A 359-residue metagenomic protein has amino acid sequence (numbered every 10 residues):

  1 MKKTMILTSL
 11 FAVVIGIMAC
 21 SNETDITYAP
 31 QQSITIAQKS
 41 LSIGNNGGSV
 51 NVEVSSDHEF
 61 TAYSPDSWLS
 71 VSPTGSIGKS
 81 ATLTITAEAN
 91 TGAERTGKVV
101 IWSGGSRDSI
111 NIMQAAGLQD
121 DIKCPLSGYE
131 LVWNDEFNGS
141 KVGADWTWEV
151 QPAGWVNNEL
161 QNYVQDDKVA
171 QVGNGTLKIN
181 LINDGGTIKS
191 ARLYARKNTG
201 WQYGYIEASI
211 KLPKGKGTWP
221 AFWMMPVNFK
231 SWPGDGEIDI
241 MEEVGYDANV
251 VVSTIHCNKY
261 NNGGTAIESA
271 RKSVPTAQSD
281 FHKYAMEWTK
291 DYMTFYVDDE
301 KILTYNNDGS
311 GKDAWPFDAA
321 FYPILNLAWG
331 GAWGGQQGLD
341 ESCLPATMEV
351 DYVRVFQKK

Functional and structural regions predicted by a protein language model:
T4-M5, S9, V13-S40, S106-G128: Bacterial Sec-dependent N-terminal signal peptides
T24-D25, Q32-Y63: Solvent-exposed, low-complexity, repeat-rich "mucin-like" stalks and linkers
S49, S80, G92-T96, Y203 (+1 more regions): Extracellular Ig-like/FN3 beta-sandwich strand-entry sites
V50, A81-I85, A270-K272, H282: Short strand-edge motifs at loop-to-beta-strand transitions and within beta-strands of extracellular beta-rich domains
V54, I85-N90: Short, hydrophobic beta-strand segments
S56-T84: Surface-exposed binding patches on compact interaction domains or structured appendages
L83, A93-G105: A short beta-strand micro-motif common to beta-rich folds, especially ectodomain repeats
G117-K359: GH16 jelly-roll
